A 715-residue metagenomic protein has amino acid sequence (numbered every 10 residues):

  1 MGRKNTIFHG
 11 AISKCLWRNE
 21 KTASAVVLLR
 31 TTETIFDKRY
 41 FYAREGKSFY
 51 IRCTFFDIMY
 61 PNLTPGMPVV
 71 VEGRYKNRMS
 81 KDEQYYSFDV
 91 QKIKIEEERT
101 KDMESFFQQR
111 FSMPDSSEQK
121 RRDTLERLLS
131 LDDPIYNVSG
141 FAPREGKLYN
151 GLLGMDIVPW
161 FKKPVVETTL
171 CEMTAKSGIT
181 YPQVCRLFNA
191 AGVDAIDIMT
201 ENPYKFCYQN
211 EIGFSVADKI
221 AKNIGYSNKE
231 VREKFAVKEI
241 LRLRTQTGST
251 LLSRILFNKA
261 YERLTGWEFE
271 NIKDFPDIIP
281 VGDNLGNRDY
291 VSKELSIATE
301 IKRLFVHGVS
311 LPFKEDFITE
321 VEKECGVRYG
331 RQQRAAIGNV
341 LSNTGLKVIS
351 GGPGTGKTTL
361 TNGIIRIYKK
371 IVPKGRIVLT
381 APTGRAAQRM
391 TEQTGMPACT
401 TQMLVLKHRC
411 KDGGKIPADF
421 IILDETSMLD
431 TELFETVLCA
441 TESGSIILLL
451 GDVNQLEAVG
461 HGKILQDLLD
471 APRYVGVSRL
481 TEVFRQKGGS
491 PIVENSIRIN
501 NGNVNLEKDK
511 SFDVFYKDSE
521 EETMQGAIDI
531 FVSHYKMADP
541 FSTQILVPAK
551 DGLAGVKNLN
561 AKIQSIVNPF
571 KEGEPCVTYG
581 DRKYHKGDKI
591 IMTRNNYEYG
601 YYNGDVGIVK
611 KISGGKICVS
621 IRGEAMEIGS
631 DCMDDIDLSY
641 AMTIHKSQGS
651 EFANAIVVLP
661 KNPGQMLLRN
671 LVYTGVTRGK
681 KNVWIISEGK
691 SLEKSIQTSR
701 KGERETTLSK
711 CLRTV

Functional and structural regions predicted by a protein language model:
L16-E33, G614-C618: Short aromatic-glycine-enriched beta-strand elements
T34-L63: Beta-strand/loop nucleic-acid-binding surfaces
P65-K81, N654-V657: Flexible glycine-rich surface loops and low-complexity tracts that mediate binding to linear polymers
M79-D283, N343-I349: Accessory alpha-helical DNA-binding modules that contact the DNA backbone or grooves
A175, E230-V237, L241-T247, T265-G266 (+1 more regions): Pre-P-loop entry segment of helicase/translocase ATPase cores
A335, S342-D509: ASCE P-loop NTPase helicase motor core
A335-A336, T344, K357, V453-Y599 (+2 more regions): Conserved helicase motor core of P-loop NTPases
D605-V715: C-terminal accessory regions
